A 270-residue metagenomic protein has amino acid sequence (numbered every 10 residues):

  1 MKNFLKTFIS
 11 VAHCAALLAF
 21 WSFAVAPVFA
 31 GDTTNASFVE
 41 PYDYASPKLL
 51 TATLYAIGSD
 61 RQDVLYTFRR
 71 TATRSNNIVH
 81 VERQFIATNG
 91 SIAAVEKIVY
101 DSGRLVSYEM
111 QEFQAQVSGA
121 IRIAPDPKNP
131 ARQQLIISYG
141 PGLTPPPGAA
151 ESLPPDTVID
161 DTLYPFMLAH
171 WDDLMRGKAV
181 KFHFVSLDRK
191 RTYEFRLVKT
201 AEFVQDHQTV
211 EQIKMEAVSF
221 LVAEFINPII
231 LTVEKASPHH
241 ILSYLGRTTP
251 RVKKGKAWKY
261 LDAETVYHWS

Functional and structural regions predicted by a protein language model:
M1-I9: N-terminal secretory signal peptides that target proteins for export/translocation
V11-A26: Bacterial N-terminal signal peptides
A15, L135-I136, K214: Compositionally biased, intrinsically disordered low-complexity segments enriched in polar/proline residues
G31-G103, Y108-D126, K181-S270: Acidic, serine/threonine-rich low-complexity disordered tracts
A45-P47, R132-V210: Solvent-exposed helix/loop surface patches that form functional interfaces
